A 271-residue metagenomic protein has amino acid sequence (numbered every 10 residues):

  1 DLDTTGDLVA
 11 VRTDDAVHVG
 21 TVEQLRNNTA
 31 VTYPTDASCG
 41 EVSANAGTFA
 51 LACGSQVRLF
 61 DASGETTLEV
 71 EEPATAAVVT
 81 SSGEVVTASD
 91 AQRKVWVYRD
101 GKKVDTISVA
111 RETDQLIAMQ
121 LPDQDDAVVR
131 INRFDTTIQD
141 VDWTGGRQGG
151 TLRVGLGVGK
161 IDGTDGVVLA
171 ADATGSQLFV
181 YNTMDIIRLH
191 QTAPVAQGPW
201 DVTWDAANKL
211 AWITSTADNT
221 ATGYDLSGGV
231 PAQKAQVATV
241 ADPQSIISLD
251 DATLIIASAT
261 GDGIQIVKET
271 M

Functional and structural regions predicted by a protein language model:
D1, L25-T35, A62-V70, G101-V109 (+3 more regions): A short beta-strand motif characteristic of beta-propeller blades
D1-G6, P34-G47, V70-S82, V109-P122 (+3 more regions): Repeated scaffold domains used in trafficking and secretory/extracellular systems, primarily beta-propellers
D1-T48, V57-D61, T260, I266-T270: N-terminal "mature head" segments of proteins
D3-T4, A10-D15, S43-S55, T80-S81 (+5 more regions): Conserved beta-strand positions in repeat-built beta-propeller and related beta-rich domains
V17-V19, Q56-L59, R93-V95, T136-I138 (+3 more regions): Structural signal for beta-propeller blades
A77, V85-A170, G175-Y181: Solenoidal tandem-repeat scaffolds enriched in leucines and small polar residues
G163-V240: Intrinsically disordered, low-complexity segments enriched in Gly and acidic/Ser/Thr residues that form flexible
A241-M271: Blade-level signature of beta-propeller repeat domains, shared across WD40, Kelch, NHL, RCC1 and BNR/Asp-box propellers
